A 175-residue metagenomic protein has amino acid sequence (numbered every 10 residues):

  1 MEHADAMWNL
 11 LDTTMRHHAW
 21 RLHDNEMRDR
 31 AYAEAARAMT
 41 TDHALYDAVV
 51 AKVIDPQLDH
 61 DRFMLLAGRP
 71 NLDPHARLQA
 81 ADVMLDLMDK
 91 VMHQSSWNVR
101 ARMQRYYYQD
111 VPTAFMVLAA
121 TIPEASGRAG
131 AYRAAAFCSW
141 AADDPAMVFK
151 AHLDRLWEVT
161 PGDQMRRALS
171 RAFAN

Functional and structural regions predicted by a protein language model:
M1-N175: Charged, compositionally biased boundary regions
